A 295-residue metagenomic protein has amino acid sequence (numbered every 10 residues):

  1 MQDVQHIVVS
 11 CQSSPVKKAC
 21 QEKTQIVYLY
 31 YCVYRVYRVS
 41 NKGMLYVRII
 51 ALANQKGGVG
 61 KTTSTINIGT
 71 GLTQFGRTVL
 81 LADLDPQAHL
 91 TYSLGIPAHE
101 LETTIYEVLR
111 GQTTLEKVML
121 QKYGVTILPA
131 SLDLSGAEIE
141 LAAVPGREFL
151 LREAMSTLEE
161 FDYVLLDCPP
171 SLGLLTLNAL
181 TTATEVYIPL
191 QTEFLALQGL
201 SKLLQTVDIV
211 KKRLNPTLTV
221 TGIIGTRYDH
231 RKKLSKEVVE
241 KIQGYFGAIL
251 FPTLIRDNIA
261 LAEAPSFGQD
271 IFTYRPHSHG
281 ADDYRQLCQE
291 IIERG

Functional and structural regions predicted by a protein language model:
Q5-H6, S10, S14-G295: P-loop NTP-binding core
